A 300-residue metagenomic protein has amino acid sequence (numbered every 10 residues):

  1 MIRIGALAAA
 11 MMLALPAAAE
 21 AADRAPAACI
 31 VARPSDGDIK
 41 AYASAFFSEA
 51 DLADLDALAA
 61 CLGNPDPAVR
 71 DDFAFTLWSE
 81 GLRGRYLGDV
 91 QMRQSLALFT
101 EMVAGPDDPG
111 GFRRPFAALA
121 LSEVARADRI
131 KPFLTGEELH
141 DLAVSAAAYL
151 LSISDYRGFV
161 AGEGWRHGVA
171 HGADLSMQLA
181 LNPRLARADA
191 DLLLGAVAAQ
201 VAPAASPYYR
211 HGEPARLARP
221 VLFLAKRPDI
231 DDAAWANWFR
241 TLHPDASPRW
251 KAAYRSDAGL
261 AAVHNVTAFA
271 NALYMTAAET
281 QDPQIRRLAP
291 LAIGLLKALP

Functional and structural regions predicted by a protein language model:
G5-P16: Bacterial N-terminal signal peptides
A8, D56-L62, S154-F159: General secondary-structure propensity
A17-D23: Boundary at the C-terminal end of the N-terminal hydrophobic targeting segment
D23-K40, D54-L55, K251-P300: Eukaryotic acidic, Ser/Thr-rich intrinsically disordered low-complexity regions
I39-A147, L185, L224, W235-A261 (+1 more regions): Alpha-helical solenoid scaffolds in large eukaryotic transport, assembly, and signaling factors
L96-P228: Eukaryote-skewed repeat-based solenoidal scaffolds used as protein-protein interaction platforms, primarily
A186-T276: Long, repeat-rich segments with strong aromatic
